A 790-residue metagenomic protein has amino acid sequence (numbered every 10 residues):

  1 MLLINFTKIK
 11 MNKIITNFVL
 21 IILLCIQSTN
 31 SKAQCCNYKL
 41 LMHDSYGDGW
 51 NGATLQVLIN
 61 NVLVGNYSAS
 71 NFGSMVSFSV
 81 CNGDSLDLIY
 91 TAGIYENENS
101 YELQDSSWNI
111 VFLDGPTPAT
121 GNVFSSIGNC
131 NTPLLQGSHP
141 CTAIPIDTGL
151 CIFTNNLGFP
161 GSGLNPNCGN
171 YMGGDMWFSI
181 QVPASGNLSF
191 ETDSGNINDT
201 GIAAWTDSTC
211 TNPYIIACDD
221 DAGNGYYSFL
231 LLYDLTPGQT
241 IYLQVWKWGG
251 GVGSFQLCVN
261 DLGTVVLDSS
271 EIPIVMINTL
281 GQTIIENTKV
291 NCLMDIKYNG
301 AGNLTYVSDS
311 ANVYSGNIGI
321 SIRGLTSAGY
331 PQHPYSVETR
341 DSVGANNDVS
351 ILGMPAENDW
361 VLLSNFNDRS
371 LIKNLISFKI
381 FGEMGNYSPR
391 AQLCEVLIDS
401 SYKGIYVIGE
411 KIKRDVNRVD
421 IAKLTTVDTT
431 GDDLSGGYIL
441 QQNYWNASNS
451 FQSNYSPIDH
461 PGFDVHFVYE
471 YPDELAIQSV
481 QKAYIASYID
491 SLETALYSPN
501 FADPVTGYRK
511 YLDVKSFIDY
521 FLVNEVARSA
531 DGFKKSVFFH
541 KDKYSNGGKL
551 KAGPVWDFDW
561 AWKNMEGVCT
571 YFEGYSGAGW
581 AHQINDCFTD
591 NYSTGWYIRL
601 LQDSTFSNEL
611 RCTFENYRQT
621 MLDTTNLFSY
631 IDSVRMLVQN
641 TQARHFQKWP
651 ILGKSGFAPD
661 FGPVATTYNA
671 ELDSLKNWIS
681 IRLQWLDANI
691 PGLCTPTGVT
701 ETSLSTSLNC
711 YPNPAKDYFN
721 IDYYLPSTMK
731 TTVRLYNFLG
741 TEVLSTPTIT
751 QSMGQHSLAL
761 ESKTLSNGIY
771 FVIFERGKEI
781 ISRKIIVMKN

Functional and structural regions predicted by a protein language model:
M1-N5, C25, T29-A33, S703-Y711 (+1 more regions): C-terminal outer-membrane/trafficking sorting elements
N17-I26: Bacterial N-terminal signal peptides
C35-L55, N61, A69-N71, C81-D84 (+4 more regions): Acidic, Ser/Thr/Pro-rich low-complexity intrinsically disordered segments
N131-S138, N260-V265, A688-Y711, P726 (+1 more regions): Residue-level detector of functionally pivotal "anchor" positions at catalytic/ligand-binding pockets or at interdomain
V265-T305, S310: N-terminal module-boundary/linker segments of secreted carbohydrate-active enzymes
S270-V275, G281-I284, V290, G324-T326 (+5 more regions): Middle-to-C-terminal accessory/interaction subdomains
I277, E338-G344, P355-N365, G385-P389 (+2 more regions): Internal "kinase-insert"/substrate-recognition segments embedded within catalytic cores of ATP-dependent enzymes
A311-F366: Conserved oxyanion/phosphate-binding beta-strand-loop segments in alpha/beta enzyme cores
